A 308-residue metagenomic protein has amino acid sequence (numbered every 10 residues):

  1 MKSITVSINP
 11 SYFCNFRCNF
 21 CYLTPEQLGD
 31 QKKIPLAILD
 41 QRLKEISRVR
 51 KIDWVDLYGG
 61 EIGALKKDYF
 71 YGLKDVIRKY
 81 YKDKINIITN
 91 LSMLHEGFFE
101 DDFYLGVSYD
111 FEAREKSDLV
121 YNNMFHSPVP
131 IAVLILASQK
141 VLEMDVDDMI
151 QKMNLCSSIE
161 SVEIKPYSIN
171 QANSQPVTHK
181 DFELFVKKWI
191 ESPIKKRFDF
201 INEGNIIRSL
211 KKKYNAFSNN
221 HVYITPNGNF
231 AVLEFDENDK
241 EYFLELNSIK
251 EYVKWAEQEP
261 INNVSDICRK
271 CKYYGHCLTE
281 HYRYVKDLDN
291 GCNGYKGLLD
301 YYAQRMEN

Functional and structural regions predicted by a protein language model:
M1-I38: Canonical Radical SAM [4Fe-4S] cluster-binding loop centered on the CxxxCxxC motif and its immediate flanking residues
I4, S218, I267: Exposed loop/turn and edge beta-strand positions of beta-sandwich/beta-sheet ligand-binding modules
S7, L39-G59, L65-I169, N173: Radical SAM/AdoMet-radical enzyme domain recognition
F13, E26, I62, S92 (+1 more regions): Short, glycine/serine-rich, charged loops/turns that create anion-binding and catalytic segments at active sites
C18, K66, H95, V232-E234 (+1 more regions): Activation segment
D30-I34, I38, L65, V177-D181: Alpha-helix N-cap and loop-to-helix initiation/capping positions
S161, S168-K240, H276: A C-terminal junction/extension of Radical SAM enzymes
E237-N308: Flexible mid-to-C-terminal extensions adjoining Fe-S/redox cofactors in radical SAM and related proteins
